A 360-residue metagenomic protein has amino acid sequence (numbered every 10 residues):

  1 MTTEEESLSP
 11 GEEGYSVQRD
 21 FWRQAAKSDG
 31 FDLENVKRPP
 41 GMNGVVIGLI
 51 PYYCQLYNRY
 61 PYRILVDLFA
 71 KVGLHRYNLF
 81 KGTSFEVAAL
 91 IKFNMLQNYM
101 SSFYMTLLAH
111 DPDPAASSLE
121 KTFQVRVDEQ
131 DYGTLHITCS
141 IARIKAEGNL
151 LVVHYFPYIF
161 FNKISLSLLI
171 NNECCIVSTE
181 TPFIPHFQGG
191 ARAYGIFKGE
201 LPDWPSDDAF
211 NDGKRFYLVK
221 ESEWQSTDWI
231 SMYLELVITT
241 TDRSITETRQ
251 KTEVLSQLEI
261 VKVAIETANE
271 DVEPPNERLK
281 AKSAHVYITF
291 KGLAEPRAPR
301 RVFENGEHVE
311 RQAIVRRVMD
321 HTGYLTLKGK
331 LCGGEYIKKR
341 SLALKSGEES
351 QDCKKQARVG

Functional and structural regions predicted by a protein language model:
M1-G360: N- and C-terminal low-complexity/disordered segments
